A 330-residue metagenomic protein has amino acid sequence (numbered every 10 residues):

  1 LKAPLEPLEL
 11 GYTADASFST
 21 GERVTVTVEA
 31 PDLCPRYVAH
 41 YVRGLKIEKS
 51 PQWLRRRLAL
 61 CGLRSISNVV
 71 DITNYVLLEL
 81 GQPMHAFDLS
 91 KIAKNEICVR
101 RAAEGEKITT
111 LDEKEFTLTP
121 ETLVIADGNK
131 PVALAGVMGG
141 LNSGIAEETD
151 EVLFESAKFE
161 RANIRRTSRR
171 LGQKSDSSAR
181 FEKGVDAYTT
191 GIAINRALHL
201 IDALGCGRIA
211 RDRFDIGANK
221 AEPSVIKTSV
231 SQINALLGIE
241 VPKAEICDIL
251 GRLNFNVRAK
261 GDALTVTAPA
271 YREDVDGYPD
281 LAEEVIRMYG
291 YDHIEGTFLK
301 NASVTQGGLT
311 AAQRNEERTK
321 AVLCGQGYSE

Functional and structural regions predicted by a protein language model:
L1-A312, E317-T319, C324: RNA/tRNA-interacting regions in translation and RNA-turnover enzymes
G327-E330: Short, intrinsically disordered, charge-balanced linker/junction segments flanking boundaries in proteins
